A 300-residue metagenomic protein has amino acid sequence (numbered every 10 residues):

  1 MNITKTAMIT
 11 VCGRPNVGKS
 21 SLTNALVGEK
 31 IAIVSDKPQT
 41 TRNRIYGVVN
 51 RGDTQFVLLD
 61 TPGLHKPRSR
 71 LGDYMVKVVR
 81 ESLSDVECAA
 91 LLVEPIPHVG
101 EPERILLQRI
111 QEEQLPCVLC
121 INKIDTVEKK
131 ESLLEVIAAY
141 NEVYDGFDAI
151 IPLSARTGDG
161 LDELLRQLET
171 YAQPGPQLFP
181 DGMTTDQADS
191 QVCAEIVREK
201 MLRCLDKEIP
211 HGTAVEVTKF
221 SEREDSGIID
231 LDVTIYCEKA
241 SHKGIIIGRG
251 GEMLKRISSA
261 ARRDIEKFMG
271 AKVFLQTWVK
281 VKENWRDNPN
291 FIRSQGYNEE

Functional and structural regions predicted by a protein language model:
M1-C88, V93: Conserved G1/Walker A P-loop phosphate-binding module
T10, N24, N43, G47 (+11 more regions): Solvent-exposed alpha-helical segments within well-ordered globular domains of core cellular machineries
G18, G160, M253: Conserved glycine(s) of the Walker
E29, V48-G52, P67, S82 (+8 more regions): Conserved, well-folded catalytic cores of nucleic-acid-processing and energy-transducing macromolecular machines
T41, H65-K66, H98-V99, V127-E128 (+1 more regions): Catalytic P-loop NTPase motifs of RecA-like helicase/translocase cores
N50-Q55, K77-I150, S221-D225: Conserved C-terminal guanine-recognition region of P-loop GTPase G domains, centered on the G4
P116-V118, D125-T185, D189: Canonical P-loop GTPase G-domain recognition
D189-E300: P-loop NTP-binding site
